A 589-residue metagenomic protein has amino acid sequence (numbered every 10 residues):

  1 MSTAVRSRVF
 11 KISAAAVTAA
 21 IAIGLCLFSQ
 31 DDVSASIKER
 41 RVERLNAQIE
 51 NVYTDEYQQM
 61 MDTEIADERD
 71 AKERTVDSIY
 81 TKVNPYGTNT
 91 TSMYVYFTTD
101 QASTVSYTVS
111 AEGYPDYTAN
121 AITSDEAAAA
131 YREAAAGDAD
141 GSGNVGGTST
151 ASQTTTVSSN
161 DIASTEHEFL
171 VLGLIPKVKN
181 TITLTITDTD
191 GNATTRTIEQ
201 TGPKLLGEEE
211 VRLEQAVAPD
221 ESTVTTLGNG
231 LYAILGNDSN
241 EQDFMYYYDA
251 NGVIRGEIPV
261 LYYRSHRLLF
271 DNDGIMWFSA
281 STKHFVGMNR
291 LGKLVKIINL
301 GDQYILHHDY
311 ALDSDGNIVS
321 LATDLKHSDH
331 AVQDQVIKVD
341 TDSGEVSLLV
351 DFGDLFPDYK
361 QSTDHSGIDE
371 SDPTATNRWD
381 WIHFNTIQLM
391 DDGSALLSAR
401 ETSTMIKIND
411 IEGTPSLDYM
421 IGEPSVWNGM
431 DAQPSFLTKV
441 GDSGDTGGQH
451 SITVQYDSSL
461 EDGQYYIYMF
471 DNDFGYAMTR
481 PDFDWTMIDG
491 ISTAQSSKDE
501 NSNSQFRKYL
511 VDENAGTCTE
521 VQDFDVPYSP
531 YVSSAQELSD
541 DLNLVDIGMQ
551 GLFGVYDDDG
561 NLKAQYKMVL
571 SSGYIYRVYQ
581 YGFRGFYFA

Functional and structural regions predicted by a protein language model:
M1-R8: N-terminal Lys/Arg-rich, disordered targeting/topogenic segments
F10-Q30: Sec-dependent N-terminal signal peptides of Gram-positive bacterial secreted proteins and lipoproteins
K11-A14, D32, G256, K296: Intrinsically disordered, low-complexity terminal and linker regions enriched in polar/acidic and proline-rich content
L25-R41: Sec-dependent signal peptide cleavage junction
E39-Y114, G143, N160, S164-E168 (+3 more regions): Histidine-/acidic-rich catalytic cores in large beta-rich domains
V105, A111-E133, S152-S159, S366-D369: Acidic/polar, low-complexity linker and loop regions
A129-G137, N160-F169: Aromatic sugar-binding surface patches on proteins that engage polysaccharides or sugar-phosphate polymers
A134-A151: Ser/Thr/Gly/Pro-rich low-complexity, disordered linker/stalk segments of secreted and cell-surface proteins
